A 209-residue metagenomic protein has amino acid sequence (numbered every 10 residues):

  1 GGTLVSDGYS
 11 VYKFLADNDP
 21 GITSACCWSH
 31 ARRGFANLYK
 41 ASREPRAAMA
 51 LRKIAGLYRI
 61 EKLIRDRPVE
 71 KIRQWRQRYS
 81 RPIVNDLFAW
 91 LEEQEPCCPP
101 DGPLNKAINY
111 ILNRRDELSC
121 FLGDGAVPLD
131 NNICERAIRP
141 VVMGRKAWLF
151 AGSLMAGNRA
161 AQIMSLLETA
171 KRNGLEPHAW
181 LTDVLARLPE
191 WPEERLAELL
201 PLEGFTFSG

Functional and structural regions predicted by a protein language model:
G1-G209: Catalytic center-proximal scaffold of phosphoryl-transfer enzymes
